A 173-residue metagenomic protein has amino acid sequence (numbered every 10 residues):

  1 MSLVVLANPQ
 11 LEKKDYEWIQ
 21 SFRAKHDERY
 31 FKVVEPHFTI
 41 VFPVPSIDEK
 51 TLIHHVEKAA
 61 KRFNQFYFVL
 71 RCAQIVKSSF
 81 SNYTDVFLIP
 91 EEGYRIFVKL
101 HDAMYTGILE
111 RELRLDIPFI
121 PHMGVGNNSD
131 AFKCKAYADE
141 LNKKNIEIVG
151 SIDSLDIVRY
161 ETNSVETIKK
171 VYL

Functional and structural regions predicted by a protein language model:
M1-L173: Histidine-dependent nucleotide/RNA phosphoesterase domain, centered on the 2H-phosphoesterase fold with its duplicated
